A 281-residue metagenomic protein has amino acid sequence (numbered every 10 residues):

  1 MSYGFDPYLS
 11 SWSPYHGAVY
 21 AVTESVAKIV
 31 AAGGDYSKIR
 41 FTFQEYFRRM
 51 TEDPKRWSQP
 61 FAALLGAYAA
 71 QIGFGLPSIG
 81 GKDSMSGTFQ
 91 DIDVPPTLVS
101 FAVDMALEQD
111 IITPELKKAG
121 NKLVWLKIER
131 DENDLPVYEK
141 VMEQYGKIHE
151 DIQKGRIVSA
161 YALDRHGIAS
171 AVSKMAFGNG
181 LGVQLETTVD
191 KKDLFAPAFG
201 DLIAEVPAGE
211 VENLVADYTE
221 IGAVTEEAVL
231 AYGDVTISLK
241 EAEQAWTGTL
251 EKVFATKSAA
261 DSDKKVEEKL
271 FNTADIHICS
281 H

Functional and structural regions predicted by a protein language model:
M1-S2, G34-F41, N121-L123: Short coil-to-beta-strand
S2-D6, S10, K55-A62, P77 (+2 more regions): Intein/HINT protein-splicing elements and their conserved insertion hotspots or analogous self-processing inserts
W12-D83, G87: A glycine-rich phosphate/pyrophosphate-binding beta-strand-loop-alpha-helix module
I203-P207: Short hydrophobic/aromatic beta-strand micro-patches that form the beta-sheet surface supporting nucleotide- or nucleic
